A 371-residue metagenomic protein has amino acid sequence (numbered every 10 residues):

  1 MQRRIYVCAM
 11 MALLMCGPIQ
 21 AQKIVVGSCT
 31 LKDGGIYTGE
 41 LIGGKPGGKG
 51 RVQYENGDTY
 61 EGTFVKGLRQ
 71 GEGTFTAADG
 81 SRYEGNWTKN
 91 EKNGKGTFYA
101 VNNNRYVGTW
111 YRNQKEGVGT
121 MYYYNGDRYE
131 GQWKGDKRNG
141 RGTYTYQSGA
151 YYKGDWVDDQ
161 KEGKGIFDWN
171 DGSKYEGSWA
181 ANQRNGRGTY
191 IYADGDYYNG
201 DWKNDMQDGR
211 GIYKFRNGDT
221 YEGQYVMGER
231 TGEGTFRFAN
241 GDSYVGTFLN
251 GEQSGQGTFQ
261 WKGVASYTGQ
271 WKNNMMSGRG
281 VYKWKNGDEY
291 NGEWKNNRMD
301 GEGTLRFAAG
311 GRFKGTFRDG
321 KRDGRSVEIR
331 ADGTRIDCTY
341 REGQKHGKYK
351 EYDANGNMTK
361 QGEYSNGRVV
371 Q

Functional and structural regions predicted by a protein language model:
M1-V7: Bacterial N-terminal signal peptides that target proteins for export
C8-C16: Bacterial N-terminal signal peptides
G17-Q371: Glycine/tyrosine- and acidic-biased, solvent-exposed loop/turn segments at the edges of beta-strands
